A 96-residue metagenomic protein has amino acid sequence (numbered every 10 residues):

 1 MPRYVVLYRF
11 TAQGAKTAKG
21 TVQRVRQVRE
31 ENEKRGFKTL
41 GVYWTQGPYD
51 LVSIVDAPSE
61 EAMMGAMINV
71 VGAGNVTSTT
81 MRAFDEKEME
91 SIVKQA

Functional and structural regions predicted by a protein language model:
M1-E33, K38, T45-G47, F84-A96: Short S/T/G/P-rich N-terminal loop/turn motif that feeds into the first structured element of a domain
Y4-R9, L40-A66: Short, well-ordered beta-strand segments in beta-rich or mixed alpha/beta enzyme and ligand-binding folds
T39-V42, S78-T80: Generic structural signal for residues in well-ordered beta-strands
A57-K87: An amphipathic, aromatic/His-enriched active-site/gating alpha helix that lines ligand/cofactor pockets
